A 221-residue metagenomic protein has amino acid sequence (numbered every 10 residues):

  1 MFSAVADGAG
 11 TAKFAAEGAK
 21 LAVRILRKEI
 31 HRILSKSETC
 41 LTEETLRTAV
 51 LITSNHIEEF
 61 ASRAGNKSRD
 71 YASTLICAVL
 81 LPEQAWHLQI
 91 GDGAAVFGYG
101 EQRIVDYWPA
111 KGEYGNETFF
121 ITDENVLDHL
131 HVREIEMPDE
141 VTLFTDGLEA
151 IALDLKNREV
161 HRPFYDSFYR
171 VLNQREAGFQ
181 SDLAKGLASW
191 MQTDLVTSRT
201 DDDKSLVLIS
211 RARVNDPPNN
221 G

Functional and structural regions predicted by a protein language model:
M1, S68-P82, W86, A110-D154: Acidic loop->beta-strand submotif enriched in PP2C/PPM serine/threonine phosphatases
M1-C40: Primarily the active-site beta-strand->alpha-helix module of PP2C/PPM metal-dependent phosphatases, and frequently
D7, L75, D92, D146 (+1 more regions): A residue-level signal for conserved active-site and pocket-lining positions in enzyme catalytic cores
G8-E17, A94-V96, G147-L155: Short acidic, Gly/Ser-rich segments with clustered Asp/Glu that frequently serve as metal-coordination loops in enzyme
R24-G65, R162-G186: Helix-loop-helix
T39-V96, L130-I135: Catalytic core of PPM/PP2C metal-dependent serine/threonine phosphatase domains
S54-N66, F97-M137, L172, D182-T197: PP2C/PPM family metal-dependent serine/threonine protein phosphatase catalytic domain, recognizing the conserved
N125-G221: C-terminal catalytic subdomain
